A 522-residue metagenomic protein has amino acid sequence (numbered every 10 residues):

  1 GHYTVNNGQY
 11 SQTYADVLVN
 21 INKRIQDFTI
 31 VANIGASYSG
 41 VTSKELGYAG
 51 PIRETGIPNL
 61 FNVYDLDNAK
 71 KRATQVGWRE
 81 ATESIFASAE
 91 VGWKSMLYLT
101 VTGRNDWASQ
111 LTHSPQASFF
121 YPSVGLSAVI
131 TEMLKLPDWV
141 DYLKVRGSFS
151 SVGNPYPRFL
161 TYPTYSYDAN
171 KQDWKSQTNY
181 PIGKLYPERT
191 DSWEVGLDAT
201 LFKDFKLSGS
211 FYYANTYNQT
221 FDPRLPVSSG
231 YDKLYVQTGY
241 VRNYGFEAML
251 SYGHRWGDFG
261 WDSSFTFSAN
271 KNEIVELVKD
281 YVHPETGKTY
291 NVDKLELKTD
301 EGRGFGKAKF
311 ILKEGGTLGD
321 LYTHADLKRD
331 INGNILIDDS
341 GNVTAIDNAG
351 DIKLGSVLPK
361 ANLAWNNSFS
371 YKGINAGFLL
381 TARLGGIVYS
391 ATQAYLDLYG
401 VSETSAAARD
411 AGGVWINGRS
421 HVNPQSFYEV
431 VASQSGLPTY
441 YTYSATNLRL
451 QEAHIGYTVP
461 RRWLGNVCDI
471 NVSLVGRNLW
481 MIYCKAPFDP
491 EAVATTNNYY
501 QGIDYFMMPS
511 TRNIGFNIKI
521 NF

Functional and structural regions predicted by a protein language model:
G1, K44-A73, L160-P181, S228-K233 (+5 more regions): Surface-exposed loop/turn segments flanking beta-strands in extracellular/periplasmic regions
G1-I25, T29, E80-H113, A117-E132 (+9 more regions): Surface-exposed extracellular loop regions of Gram-negative outer-membrane beta-barrel proteins
H2-M96, F149, Y180, I503-M507: Outer-membrane beta-barrel transmembrane domain signature of Gram-negative proteins, especially the mid-to-C-terminal
R24-I30, M96, T131-L143, D204 (+6 more regions): Short loop/turn motifs that connect adjacent beta-strands in outer-membrane beta-barrel proteins
T42-A69, L134-W193, K206-V241: Solvent-exposed loop/turn elements at secondary-structure boundaries
G47, V236, G253-V357, D397 (+1 more regions): Conserved small-residue
D65-F86, T164-L207, L234-W256, S356-N362 (+1 more regions): Outer-membrane beta-barrel signature, preferentially recognizing the C-terminal barrel domain of Gram-negative
A108, R383-N471, V475-R477: Extracytoplasmic gating/loop element in the C-terminal half of outer-membrane beta-barrel translocons and assembly
